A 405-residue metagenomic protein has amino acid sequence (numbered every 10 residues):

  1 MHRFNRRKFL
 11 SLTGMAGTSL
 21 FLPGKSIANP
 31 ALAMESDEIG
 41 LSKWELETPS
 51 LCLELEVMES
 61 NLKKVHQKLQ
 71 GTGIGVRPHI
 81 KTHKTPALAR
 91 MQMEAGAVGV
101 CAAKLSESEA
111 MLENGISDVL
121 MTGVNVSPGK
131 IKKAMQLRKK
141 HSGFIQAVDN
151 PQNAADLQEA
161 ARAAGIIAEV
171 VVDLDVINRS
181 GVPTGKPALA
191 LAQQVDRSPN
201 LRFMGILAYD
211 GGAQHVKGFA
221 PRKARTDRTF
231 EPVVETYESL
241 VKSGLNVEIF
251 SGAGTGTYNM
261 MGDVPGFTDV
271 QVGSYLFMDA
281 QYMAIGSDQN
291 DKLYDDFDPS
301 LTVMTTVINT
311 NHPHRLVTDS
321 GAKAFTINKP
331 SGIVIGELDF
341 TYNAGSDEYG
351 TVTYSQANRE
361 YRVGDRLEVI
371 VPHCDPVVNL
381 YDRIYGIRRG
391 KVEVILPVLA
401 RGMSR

Functional and structural regions predicted by a protein language model:
M1-G17: N-terminal secretory signal peptides and thylakoid transit peptides that target proteins across membranes
H2, G165-I167, D175-S287: Active-site loop/helix belt of alpha/beta enzymes
R6, L10, N311-R405: C-terminal accessory subdomain/extension
G24-G71, V100: C-terminal segment of N-terminal export signals and the immediately downstream linker at the start of the mature
W44-E54, D118-V124, M135-I145, K217-D227 (+1 more regions): Glycine-rich tight-turn/loop motif centered on a GG-T
M58, K81, M111, V172 (+5 more regions): Conserved, mostly hydrophobic/aromatic
H79-D210, Q214-H215: Active-site-proximal beta-alpha core segment in soluble small-molecule metabolic enzymes
Y258-I335: Active-site loop ensemble at the mouth of alpha/beta enzyme cores that anchors a bound cofactor
